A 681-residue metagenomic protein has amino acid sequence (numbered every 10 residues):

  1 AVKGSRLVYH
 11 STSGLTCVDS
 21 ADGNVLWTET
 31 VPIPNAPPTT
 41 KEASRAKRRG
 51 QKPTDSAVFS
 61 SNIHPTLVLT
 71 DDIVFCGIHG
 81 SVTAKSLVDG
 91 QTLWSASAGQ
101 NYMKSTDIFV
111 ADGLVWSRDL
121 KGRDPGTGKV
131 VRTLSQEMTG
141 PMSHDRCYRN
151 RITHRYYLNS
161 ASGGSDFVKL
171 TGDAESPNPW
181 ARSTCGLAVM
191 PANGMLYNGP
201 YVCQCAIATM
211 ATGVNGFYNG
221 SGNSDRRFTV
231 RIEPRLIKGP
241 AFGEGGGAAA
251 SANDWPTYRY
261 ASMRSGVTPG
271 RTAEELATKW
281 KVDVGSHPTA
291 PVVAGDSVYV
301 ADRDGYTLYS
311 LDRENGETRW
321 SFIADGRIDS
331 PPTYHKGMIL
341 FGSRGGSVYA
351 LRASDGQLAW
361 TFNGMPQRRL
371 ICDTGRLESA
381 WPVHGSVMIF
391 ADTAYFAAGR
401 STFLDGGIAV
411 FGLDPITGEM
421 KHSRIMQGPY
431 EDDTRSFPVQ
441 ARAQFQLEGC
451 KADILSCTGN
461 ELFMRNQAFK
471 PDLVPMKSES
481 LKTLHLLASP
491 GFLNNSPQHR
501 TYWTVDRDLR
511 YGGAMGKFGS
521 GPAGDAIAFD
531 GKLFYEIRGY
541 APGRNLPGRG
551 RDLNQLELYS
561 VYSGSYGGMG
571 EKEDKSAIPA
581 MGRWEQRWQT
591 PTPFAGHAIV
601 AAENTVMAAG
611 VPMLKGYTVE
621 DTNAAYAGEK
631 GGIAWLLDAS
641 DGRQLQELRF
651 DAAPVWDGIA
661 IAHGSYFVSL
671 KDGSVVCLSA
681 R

Functional and structural regions predicted by a protein language model:
A1-R681: Noncatalytic, solvent-exposed loop/strand surfaces of beta-propeller-type extracellular/periplasmic domains
